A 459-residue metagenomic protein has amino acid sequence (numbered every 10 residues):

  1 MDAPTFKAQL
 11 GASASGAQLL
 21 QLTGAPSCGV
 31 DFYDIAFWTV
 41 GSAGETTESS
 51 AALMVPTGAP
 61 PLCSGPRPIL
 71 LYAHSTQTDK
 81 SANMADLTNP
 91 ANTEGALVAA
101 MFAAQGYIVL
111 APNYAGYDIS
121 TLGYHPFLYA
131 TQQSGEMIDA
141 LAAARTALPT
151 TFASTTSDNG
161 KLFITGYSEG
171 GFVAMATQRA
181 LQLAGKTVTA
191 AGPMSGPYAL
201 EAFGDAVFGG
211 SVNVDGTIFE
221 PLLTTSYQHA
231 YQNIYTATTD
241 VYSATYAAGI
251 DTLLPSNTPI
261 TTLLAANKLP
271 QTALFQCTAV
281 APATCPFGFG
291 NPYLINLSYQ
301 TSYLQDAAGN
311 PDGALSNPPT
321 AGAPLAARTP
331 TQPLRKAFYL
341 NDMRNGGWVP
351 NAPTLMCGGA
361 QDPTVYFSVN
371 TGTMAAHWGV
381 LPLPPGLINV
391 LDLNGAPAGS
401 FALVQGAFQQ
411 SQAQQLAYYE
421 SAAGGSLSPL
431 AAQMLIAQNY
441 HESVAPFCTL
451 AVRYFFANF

Functional and structural regions predicted by a protein language model:
M1-P60: Catalytic-loop region of hydrolases
G41-S50, M54-G106, N113, F367: Short, surface-exposed "cap/lid" segments of acyl-processing enzymes
F127-T150: Alpha/beta-hydrolase active-site loop
A142-D215: Primarily recognizes the serine-hydrolase "nucleophile elbow" in alpha/beta-hydrolase and SGNH/GDSL folds
P197-G347, S368: Accessory cap/linker subdomain of secreted extracellular hydrolases
D205, P330, L334-A337, G372 (+1 more regions): C-terminal catalytic histidine-bearing segment of alpha/beta-hydrolase fold enzymes
V349, P363-G372: Conserved alpha/beta-hydrolase "acid-adjacent" motif
P350, L355-D362: Short beta-strand/loop motif that positions the catalytic acidic residue of the alpha/beta-hydrolase fold
